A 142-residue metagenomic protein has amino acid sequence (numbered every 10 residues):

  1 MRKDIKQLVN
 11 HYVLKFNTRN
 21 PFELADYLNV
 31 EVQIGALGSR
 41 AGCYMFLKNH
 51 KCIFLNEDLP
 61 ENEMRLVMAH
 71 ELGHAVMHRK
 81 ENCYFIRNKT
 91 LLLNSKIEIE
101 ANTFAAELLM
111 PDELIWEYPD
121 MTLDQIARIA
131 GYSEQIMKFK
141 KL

Functional and structural regions predicted by a protein language model:
M1-L142: Active-site hotspot residues in diverse enzymes, especially metal/ion-binding acidic/histidine motifs
